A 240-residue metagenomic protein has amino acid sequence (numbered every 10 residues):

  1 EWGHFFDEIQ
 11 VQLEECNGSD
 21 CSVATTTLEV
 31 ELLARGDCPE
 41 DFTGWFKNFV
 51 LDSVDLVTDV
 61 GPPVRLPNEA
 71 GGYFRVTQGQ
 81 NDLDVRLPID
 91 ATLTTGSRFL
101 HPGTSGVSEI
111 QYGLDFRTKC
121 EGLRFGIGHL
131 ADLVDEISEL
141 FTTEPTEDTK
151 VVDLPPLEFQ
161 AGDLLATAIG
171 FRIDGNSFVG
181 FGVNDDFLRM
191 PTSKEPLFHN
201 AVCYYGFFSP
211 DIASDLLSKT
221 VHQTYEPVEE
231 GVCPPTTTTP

Functional and structural regions predicted by a protein language model:
W2-D7: Surface-exposed, short loops/turns at beta-strand junctions within beta-sandwich domains
I9-V11: Hydrophobic beta-strand segments within extracellular beta-sandwich modules
E14-C21: Short, solvent-exposed loop/turn segments at the edges of extracellular beta-sandwich modules
E29-E121, E158-L164, G170, N200-A201 (+1 more regions): Surface-exposed, glycine-biased beta-strand/turn segments
T77-Q80, T149-D153: Short alpha-helix capping/helix-loop boundary micro-motifs
P88-V152, S177-F178, G182: Zn2+-dependent peptidoglycan hydrolase active-site motif and core
A161-I169, D186-S193: Conserved binding-pocket/active-site segment within a compact domain
G175-L197: Short, compositionally biased
